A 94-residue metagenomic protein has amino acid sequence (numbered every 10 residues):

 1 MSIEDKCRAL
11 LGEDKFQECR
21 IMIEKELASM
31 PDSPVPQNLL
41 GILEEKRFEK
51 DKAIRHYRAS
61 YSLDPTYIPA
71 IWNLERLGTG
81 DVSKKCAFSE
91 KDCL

Functional and structural regions predicted by a protein language model:
P34-V35, I68-P69: Helix-start (N-cap) detector for alpha-helical repeat units in TPR-like alpha-solenoids, especially tetratricopeptide
